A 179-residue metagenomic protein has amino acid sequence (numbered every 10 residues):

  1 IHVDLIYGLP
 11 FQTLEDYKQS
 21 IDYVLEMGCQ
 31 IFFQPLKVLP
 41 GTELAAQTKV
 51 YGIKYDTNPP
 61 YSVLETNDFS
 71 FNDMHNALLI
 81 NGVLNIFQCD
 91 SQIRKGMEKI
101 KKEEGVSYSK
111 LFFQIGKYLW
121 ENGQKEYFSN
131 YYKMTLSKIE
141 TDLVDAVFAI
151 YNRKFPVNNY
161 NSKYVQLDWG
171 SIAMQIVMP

Functional and structural regions predicted by a protein language model:
I1-S109: A structural motif corresponding to the C-terminal lobe/cap of the Radical SAM core domain
G82-P179: Radical SAM enzyme core and accessory elements
